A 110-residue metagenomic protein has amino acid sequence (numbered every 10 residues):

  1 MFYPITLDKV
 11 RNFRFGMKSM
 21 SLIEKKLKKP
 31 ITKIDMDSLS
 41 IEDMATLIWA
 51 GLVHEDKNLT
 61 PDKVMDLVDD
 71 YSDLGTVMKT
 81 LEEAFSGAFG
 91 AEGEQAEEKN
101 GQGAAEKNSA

Functional and structural regions predicted by a protein language model:
M1-T6, S21, K25-S38, E42 (+1 more regions): Charged interaction scaffolds used for protein-protein
R11-F13: Short, isolated positions in well-ordered beta-strands
G16: Residue-level signal for threonine
